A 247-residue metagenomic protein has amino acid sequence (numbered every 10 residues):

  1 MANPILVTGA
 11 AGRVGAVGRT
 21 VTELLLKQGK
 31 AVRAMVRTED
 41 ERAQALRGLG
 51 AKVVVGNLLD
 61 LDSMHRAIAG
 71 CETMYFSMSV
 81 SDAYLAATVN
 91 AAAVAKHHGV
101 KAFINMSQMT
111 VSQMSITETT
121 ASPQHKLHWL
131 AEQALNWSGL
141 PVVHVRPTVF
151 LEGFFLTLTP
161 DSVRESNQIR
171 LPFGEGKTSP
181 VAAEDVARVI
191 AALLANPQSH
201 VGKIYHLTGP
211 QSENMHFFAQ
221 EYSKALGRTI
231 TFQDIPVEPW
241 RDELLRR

Functional and structural regions predicted by a protein language model:
A2-A45, L59-D62, R66-C71, V80-L85 (+3 more regions): Oxidoreductase cofactor-interface core, primarily capturing Rossmann-like NAD(P)-dependent enzymes
G50-A51, V142: Short, conserved active-site loop motifs that form the nucleotide-linked donor/cofactor pocket
G56: Cofactor-binding loops of NAD(P)H-dependent oxidoreductases, dominated by short-chain dehydrogenase/reductases
